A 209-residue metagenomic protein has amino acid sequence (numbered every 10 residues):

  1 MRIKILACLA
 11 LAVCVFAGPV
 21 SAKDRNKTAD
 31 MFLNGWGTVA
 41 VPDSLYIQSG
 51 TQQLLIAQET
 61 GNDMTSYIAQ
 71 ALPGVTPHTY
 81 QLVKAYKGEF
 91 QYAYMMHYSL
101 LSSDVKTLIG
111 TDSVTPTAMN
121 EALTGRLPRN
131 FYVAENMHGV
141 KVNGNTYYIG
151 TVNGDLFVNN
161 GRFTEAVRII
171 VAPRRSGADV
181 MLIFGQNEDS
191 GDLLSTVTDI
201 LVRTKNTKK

Functional and structural regions predicted by a protein language model:
M1-A7: Bacterial N-terminal signal peptides that target proteins for export
C8-V15: Bacterial N-terminal signal peptides
G18-D24: Sec/Tat signal peptide C-region and signal peptidase I cleavage site
D24-A29, P77-Q81, V142-D155: Short, hydrophobic/aromatic-rich segments at coil-to-beta transitions
W36, A40-S44, Y98-S102, N143-N145 (+1 more regions): Short, solvent-exposed coil/turn segments at beta-strand boundaries
W36-Q53, I200-K208: Short conserved aromatic/hydrophobic patches within beta-strands of well-structured domains
V41-T111: Secretory pathway targeting signatures of secreted, lumenal, and periplasmic proteins
I109-T111, N120-N130, H138-K209: Short, well-structured beta-strand
